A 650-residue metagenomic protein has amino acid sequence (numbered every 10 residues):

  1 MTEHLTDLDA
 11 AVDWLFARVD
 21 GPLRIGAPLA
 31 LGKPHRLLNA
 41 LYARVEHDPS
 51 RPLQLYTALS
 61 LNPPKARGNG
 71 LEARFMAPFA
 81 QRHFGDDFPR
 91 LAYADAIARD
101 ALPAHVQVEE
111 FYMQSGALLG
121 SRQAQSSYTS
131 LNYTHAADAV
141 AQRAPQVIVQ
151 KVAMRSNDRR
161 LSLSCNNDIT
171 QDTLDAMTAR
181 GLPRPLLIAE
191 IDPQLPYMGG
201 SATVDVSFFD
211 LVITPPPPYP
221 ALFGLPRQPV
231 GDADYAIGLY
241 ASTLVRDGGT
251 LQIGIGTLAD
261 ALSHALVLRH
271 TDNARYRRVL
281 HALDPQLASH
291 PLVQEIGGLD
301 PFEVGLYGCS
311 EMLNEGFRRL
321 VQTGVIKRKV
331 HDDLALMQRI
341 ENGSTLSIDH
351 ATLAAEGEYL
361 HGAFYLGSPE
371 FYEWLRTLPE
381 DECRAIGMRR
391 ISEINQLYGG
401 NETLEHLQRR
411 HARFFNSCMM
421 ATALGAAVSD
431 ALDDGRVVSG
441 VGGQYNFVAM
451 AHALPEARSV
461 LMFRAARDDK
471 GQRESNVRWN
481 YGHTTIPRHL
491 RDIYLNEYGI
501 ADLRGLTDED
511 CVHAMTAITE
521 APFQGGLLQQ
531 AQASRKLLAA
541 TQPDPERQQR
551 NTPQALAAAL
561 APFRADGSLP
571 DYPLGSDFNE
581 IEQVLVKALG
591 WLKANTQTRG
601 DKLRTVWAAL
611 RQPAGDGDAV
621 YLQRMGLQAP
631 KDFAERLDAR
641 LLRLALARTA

Functional and structural regions predicted by a protein language model:
M1-A650: Conserved alpha/beta enzyme-core scaffold
